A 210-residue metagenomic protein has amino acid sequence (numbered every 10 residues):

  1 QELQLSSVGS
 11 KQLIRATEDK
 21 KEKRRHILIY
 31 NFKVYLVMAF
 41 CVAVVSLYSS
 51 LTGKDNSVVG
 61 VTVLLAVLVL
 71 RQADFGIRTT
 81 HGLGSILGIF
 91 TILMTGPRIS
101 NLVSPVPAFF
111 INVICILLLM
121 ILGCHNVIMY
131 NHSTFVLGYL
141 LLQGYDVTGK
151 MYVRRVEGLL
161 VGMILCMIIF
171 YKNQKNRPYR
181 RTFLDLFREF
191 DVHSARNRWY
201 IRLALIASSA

Functional and structural regions predicted by a protein language model:
Q1-A210: Alpha-helical transmembrane segments and their membrane-interface boundaries that form or gate the permeation pathway
